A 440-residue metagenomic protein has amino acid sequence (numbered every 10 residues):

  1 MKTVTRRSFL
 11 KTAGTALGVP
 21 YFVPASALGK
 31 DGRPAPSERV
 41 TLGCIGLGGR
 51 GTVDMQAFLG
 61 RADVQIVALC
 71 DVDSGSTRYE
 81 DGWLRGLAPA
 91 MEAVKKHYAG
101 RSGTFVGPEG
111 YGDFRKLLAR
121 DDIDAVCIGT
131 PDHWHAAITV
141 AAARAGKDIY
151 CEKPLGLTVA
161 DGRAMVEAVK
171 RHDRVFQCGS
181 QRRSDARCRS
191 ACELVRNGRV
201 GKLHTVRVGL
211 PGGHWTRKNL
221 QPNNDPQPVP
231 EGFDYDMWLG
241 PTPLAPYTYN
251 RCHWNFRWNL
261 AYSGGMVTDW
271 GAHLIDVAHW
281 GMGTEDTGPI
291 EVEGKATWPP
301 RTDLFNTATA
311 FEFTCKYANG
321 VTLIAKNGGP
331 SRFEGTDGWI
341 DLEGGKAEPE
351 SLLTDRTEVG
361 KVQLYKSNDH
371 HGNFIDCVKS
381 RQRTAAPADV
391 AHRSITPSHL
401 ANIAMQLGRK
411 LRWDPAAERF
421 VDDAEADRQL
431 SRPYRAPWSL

Functional and structural regions predicted by a protein language model:
M1-A145, A160-V175: N-terminal glycine-/serine-/threonine-rich beta1-alpha1-beta2 phosphate-ribose binding loop of Rossmann-like
L10, M55, C70, M91 (+13 more regions): Non-transmembrane alpha-helical segments in soluble domains of secreted/periplasmic/extracellular proteins
A13-A16, Y21-F22, L28-G29, V53 (+4 more regions): C-terminal helical cap and adjacent loop that interface with cofactors, partners, or active-site loops
T41-I45, I66-D71, C127-G129, Y150-C151 (+8 more regions): Structural recognition of the beta-strand scaffold that forms the well-ordered cores of secreted hydrolase catalytic
G46, R199-R217, P230, D234-T248 (+2 more regions): NAD(P)-dependent dehydrogenases' Rossmann-like dinucleotide-binding region
I128-T130, W134-A143, K147-A164, F176-C178 (+6 more regions): Extended, hydrophobic alpha-helical segments in both membrane/secreted and soluble proteins
D148-Y150, G156-G232: A contiguous active-site-proximal alpha/beta segment in oxidoreductase catalytic domains
P228, D236-A318: Rossmann-like dinucleotide-binding domain that binds NAD(P)(H)
